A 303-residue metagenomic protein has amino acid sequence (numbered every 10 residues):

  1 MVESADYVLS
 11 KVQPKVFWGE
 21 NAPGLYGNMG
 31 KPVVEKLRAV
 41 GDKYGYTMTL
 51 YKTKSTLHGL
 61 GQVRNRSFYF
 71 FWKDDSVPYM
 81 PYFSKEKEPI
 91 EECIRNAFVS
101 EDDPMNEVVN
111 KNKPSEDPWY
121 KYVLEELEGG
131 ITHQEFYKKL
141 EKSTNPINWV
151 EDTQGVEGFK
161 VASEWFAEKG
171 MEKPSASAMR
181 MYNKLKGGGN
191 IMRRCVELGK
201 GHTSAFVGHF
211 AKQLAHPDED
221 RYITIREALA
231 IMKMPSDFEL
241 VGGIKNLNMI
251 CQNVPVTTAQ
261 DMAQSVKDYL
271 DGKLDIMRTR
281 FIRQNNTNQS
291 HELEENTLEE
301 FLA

Functional and structural regions predicted by a protein language model:
M1-K186: Class I S-adenosyl-L-methionine
I131-A303: C-terminal target-recognition/interaction regions appended to catalytic cores
